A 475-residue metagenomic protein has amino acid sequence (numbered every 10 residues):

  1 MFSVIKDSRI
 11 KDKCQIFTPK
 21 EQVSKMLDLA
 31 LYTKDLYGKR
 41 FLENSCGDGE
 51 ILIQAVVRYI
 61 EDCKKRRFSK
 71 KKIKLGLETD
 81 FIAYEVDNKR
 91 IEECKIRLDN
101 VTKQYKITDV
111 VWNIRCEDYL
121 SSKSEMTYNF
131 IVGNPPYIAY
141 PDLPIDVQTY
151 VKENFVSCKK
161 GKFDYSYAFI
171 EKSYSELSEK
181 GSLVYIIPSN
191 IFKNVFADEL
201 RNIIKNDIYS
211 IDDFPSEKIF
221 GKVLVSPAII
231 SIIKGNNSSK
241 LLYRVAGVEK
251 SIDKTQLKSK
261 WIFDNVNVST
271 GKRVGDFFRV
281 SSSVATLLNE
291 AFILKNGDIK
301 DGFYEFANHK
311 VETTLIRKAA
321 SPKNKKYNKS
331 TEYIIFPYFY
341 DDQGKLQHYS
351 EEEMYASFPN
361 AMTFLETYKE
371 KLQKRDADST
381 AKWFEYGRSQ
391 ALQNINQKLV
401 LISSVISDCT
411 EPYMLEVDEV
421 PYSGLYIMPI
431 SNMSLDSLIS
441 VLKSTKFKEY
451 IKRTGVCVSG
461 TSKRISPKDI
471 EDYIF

Functional and structural regions predicted by a protein language model:
M1-S8: N-terminal, positively charged/glycine-rich alpha-helical extensions of SAM-dependent methyltransferases
K11-D12, I16-K25, S45-I53, I60 (+2 more regions): Signature of N6-adenine DNA methyltransferases within the class I
D12, F17-S124, I187-N190, R201: Conserved S-adenosyl-L-methionine
K13, G221, A228-L401, V441 (+4 more regions): C-terminal substrate-recognition regions of SAM-dependent nucleic acid methyltransferases
K39, N129, L399: Conserved acidic residues
G76, V223-P227, S330, V420-Y422: Short, solvent-exposed loop/turn segments at the edges of secondary structure
D212-D213, S403-V420, E449-G460: Short, ligand-facing micro-motifs at secondary-structure edges
D408-S440: A short beta-sheet element
